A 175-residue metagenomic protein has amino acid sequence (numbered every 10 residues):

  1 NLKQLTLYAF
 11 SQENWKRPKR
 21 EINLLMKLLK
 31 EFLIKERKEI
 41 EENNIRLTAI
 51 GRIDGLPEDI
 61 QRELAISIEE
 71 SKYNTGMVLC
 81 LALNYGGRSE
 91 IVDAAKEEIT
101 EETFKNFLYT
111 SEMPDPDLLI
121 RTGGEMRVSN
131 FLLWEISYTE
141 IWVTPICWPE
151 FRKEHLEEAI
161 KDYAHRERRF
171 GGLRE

Functional and structural regions predicted by a protein language model:
N1-E175: Flexible, compositionally biased loop and terminal segments
